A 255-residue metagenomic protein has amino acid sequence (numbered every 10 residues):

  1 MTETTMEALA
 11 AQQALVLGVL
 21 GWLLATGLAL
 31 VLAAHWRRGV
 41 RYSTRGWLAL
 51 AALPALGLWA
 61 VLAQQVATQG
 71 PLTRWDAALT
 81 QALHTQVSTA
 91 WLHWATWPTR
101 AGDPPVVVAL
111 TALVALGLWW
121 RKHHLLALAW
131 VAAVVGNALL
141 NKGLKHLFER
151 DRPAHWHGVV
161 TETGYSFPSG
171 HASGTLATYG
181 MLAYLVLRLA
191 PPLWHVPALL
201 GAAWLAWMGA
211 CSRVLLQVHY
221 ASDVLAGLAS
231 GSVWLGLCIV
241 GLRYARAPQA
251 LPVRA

Functional and structural regions predicted by a protein language model:
M1-R121, L125-L126, L225-A255: Terminal transmembrane helix and immediately flanking juxtamembrane interfaces of multi-pass membrane proteins
T2-L15, H155-A255: Membrane-embedded catalytic cores of phosphoryl/pyrophosphoryl-handling enzymes
L58, V135-K142, W204-V214: Aromatic-anchored segments of alpha-helical transmembrane domains
V66-H84, W91, P105, A109-L200: Membrane-interface loops
